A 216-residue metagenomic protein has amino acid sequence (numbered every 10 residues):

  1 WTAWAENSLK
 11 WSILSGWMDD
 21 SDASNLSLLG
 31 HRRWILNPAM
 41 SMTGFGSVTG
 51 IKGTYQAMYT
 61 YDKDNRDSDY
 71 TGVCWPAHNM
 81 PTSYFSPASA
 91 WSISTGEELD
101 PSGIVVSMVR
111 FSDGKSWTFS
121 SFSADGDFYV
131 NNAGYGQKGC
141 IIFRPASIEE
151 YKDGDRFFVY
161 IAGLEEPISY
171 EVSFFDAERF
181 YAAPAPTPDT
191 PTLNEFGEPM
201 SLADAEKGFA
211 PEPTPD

Functional and structural regions predicted by a protein language model:
W1-G53: A well-ordered secondary-structure block
W1-T2, T43-R66, C74, A124-V130 (+3 more regions): Generic preference for hydrophobic/aromatic residues in regular secondary structure cores
V48-I51, Y84-S86, N131-K138: Short, ordered beta-strand-loop transition motifs
T54-F111, F180-D216: N-terminal non-catalytic regions of secreted/periplasmic and cell-surface proteins
S89-F111, N132-F174: Extracytoplasmic/surface-exposed domains of secreted proteins that mediate cell-envelope carbohydrate/peptidoglycan
K115-G134: Solvent-exposed serine/threonine-rich low-complexity stretches and specific carbohydrate-binding patches
W117-F119, I168-Y170, L202: Short capping micro-motif at the N-terminus of alpha-helices
Y170-P184: Flexible, low-complexity linkers/stalks enriched in Thr/Pro that connect modular domains
